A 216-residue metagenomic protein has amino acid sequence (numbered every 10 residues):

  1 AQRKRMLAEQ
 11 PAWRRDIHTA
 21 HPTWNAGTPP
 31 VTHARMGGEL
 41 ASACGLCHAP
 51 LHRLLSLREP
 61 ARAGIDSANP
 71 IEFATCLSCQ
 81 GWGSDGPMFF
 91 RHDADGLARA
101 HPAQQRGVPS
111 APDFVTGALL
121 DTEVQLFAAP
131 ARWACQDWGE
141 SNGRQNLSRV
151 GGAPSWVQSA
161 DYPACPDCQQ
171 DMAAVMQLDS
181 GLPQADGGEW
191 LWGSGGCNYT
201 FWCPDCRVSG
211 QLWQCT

Functional and structural regions predicted by a protein language model:
A1-T216: Preference for intrinsically disordered or flexible, low-complexity segments and adjacent hinge/connector residues
